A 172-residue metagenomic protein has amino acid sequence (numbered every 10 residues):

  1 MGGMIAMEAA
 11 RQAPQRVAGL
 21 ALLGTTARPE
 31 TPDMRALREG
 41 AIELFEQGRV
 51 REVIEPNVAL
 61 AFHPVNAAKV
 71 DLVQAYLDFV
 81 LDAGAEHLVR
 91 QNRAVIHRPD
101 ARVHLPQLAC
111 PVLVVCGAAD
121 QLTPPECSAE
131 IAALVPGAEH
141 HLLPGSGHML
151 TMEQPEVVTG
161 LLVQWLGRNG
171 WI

Functional and structural regions predicted by a protein language model:
M4-E55: Flexible "cap/lid" loop of the alpha/beta hydrolase fold
R16-G19, H104, P111-L113, P136-E139: Structural signature of beta-strand start/N-cap positions in the alpha/beta core of ABC transporter nucleotide-binding
E30-A36, G48-Q107: Conserved alpha/beta-hydrolase catalytic His-Asp/Glu region
F45, V80, D120-T123, G147-L150: Glycosyltransferase donor-binding loop in the core domain
N57, N92, I131, V158 (+1 more regions): Hydrophobic "lid"/C-terminal helical patch of Rossmann-like NAD(P)-dependent dehydrogenase/epimerase domains
L108, V114-C116, D120: Short beta-strand/loop motif that positions the catalytic acidic residue of the alpha/beta-hydrolase fold
C110, P124-A133: Short alpha-helix in the alpha/beta-hydrolase fold that links the catalytic acid
G137-I172: Catalytic active-site module of serine/aspartate enzymes centered on a nucleophile-bearing elbow/loop
